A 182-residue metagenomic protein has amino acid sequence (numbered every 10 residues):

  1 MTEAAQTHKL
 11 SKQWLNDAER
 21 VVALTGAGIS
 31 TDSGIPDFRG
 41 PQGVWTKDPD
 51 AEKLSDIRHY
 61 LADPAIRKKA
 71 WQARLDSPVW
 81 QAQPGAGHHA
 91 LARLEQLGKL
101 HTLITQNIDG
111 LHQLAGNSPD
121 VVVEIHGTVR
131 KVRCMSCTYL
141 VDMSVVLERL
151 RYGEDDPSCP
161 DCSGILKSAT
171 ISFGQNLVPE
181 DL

Functional and structural regions predicted by a protein language model:
M1-L182: Conserved catalytic core of sirtuin-type NAD+-dependent deacylases
